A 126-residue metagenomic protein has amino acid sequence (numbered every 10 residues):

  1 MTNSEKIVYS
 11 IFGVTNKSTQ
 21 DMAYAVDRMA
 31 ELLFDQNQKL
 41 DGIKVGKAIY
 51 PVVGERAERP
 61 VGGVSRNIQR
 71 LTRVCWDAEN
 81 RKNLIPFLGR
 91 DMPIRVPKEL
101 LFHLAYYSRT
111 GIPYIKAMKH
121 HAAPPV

Functional and structural regions predicted by a protein language model:
N3-V126: Basic, alpha-helical nucleic-acid-binding regions used in initiation and control of genome expression
